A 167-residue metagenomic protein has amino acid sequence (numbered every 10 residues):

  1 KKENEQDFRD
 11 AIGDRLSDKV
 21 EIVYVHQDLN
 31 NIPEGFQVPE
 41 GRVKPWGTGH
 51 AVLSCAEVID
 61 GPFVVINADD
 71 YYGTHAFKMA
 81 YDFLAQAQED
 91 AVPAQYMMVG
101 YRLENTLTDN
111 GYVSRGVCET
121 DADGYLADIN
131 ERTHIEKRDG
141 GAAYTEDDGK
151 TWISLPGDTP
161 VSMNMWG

Functional and structural regions predicted by a protein language model:
K1-A68, Y72-M79, Q86, A91: Conserved N-terminal catalytic core of the sugar/cofactor nucleotidyltransferase
T74-W166: Conserved core of the sugar-phosphate nucleotidyltransferase
